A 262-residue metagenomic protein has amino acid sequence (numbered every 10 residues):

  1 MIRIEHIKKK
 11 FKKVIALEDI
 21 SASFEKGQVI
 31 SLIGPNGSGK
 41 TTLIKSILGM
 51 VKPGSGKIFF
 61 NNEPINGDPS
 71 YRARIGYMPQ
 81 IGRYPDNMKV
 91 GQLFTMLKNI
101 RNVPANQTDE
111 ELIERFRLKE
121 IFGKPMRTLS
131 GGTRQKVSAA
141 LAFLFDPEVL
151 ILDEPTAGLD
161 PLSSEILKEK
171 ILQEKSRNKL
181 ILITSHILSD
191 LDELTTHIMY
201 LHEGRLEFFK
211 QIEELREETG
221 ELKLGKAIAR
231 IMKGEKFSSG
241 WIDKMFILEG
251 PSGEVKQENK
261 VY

Functional and structural regions predicted by a protein language model:
I33-P35: The feature captures the beta-strand-to-loop junction immediately N-terminal to the Walker
G56-Y71: Conserved ABC transporter NBD signature motif
T95, N106-I121: Conserved ABC ATPase "signature" region
P125-G132: Conserved ABC ATPase signature
L150-E154: Catalytic Walker B motif of ABC-type/P-loop ATPase nucleotide-binding domains
